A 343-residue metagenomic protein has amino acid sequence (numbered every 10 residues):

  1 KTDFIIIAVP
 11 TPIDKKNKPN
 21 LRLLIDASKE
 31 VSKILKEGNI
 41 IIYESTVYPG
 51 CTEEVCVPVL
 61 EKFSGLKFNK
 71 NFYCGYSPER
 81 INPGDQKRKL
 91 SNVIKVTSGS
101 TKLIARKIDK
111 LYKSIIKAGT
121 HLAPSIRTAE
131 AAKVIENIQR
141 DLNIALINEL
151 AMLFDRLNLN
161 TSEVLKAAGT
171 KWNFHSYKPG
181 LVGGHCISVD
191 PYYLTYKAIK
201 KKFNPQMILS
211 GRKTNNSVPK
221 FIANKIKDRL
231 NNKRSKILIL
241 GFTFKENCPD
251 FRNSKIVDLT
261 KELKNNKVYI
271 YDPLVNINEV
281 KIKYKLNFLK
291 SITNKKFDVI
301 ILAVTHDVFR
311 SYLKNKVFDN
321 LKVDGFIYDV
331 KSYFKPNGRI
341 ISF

Functional and structural regions predicted by a protein language model:
K1-F343: Structural/interface elements that position substrates and couple domains in central-metabolism enzymes
